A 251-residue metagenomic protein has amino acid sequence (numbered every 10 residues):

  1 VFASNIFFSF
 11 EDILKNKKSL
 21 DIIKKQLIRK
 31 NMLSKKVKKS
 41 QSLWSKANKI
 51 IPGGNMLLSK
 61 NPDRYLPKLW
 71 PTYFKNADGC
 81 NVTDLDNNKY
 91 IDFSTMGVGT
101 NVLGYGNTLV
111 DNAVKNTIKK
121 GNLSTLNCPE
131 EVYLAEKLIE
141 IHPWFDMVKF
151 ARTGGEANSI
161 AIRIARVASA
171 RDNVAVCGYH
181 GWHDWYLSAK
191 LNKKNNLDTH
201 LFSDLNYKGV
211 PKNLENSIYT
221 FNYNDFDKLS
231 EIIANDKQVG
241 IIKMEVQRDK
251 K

Functional and structural regions predicted by a protein language model:
F2-S9: Extreme N-terminal basic, low-complexity initiation segments that serve as generic localization/processing leaders
S9, I13-K15, D21-I22, I28: Short, positively charged and aromatic/hydrophobic N-terminal segments
R29, L33-I50, H180, W185-K190 (+1 more regions): N-terminal presequences and immediately downstream first alpha-helices
L33-N76: Active-site-adjacent loop/helix segments that line or gate small-molecule/cofactor pockets in enzymes
P71-F93: Active-site and channel-lining beta-strand-loop segments that bind or position nucleotide-derived/phosphorylated
K89-R171: Glycine-rich loop-to-alpha-helix module at the N-terminal edge of alpha/beta enzyme cores
T100, R248-K251: Conserved beta-strand/loop elements of the cytosolic catalytic core of P-type E1-E2 ATPases, chiefly in the P-domain
Y133-K243, R248: PLP-dependent aspartate aminotransferase-fold enzymes
